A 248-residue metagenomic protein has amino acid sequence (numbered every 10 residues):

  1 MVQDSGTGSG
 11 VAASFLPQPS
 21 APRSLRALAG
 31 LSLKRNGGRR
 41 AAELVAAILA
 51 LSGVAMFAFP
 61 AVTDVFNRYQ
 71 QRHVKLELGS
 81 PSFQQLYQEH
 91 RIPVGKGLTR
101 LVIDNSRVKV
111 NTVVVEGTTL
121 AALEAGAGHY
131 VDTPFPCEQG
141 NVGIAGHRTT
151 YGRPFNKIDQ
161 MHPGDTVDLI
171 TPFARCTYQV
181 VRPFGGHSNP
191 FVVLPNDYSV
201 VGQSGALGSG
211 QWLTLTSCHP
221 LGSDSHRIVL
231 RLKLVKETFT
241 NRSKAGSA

Functional and structural regions predicted by a protein language model:
M1-E77: N-terminal membrane-targeting segments
V2, A46-A58, V113-P136: Short secondary-structure boundary segments
F66-R68, K109, H226: Short amphipathic alpha-helical segments with coiled-coil-like heptad repeat character
Q70, S106, V115, A122 (+1 more regions): Short, functionally important structural connectors and interaction interfaces within domains
L76-I92, S247-A248: N-terminal low-complexity, Pro/Thr-rich disordered segments that flank secretion/membrane-targeting signals
Q85-V131: Extended boundary segments
G95-K96, K109, C137-Q139, H162: Short connector loops at helix/strand junctions that flank enzyme active sites, especially segments positioning acidic
G126, Y130-D132, E138-V142, R148-A248: Extracytoplasmic/periplasmic soluble domains downstream of a signal peptide or transmembrane helix
